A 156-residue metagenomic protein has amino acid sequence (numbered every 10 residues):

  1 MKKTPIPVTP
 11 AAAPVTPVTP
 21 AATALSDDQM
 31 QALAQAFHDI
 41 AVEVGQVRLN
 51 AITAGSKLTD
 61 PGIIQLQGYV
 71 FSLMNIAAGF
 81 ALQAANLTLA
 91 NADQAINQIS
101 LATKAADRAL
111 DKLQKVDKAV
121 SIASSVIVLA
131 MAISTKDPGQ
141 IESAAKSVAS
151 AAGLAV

Functional and structural regions predicted by a protein language model:
M1-A90: Terminal export/targeting leaders at protein ends
M1-K3, G153-V156: Extended, charged low-complexity scaffolding/tethering segments
A32, A36, E43, Q98 (+2 more regions): Charge-rich, solvent-exposed alpha-helical interaction surfaces
A85, A92, A109, L113: Short gly/ser-rich anion-binding loops that grip negatively charged ligand groups
A90-R108: Membrane-proximal, non-transmembrane alpha-helical segments
A102-L154: Membrane-inserting effector segments that mediate pore formation, membrane fusion, or transient membrane insertion
